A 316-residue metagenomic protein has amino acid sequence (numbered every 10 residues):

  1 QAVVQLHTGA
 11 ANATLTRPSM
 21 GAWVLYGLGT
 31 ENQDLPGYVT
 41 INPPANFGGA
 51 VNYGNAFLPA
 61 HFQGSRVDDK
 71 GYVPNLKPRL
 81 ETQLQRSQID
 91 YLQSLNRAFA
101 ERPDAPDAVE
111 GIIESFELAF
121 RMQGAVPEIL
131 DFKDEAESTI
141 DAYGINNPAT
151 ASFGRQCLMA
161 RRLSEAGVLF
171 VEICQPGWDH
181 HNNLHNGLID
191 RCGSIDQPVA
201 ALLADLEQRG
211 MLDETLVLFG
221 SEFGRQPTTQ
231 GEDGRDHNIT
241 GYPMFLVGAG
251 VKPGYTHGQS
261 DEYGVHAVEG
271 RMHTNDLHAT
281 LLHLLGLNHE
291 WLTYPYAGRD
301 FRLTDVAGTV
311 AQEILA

Functional and structural regions predicted by a protein language model:
Q1-A316: Ligand-binding pockets and gating/stacking loops
